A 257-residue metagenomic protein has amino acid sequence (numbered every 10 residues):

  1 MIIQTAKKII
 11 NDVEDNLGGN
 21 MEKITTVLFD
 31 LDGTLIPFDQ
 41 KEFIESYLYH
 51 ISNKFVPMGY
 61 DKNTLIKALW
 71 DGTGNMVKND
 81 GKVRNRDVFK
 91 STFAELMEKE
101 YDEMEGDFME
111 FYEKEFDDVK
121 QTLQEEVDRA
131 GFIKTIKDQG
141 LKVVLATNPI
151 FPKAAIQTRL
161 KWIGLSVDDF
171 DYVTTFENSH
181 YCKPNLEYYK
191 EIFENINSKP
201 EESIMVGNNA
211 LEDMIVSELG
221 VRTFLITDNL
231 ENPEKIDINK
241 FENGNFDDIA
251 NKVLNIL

Functional and structural regions predicted by a protein language model:
I2-V27, K134, N148-I150, I156-L257: Asp-based, Mg2+/Mn2+-dependent phosphohydrolase catalytic module
D12, N16-A68: Active-site neighborhood of HAD-like aspartate-dependent phosphohydrolases
L35-P37, N75-M76, T147-F151, N178-S179: Short histidine/acidic/glycine/proline-rich micro-motifs that form metal- and phosphate-coordinating active-site loops
Q40-F43, Y47, E125, A155-I156 (+1 more regions): Residues at alpha-helix caps and immediate loop-helix transition turns in enzyme cores, especially N- and C-cap
K41-L48, G81-T92, I150-F151: Short acidic alpha-helix initiation/capping motifs at coil-to-helix transition points, especially at protein N-termini
W70-E113: A metal-dependent, Asp-based hydrolase signature
E105-G106, K114-V144: Short, acidic loop-to-helix structural element flanking the phosphoryl-transfer center in phosphate-processing enzymes
V119-L123, P152, H180: Short, flexible loop segments at the rims of nucleotide/cofactor-binding pockets, characterized by
